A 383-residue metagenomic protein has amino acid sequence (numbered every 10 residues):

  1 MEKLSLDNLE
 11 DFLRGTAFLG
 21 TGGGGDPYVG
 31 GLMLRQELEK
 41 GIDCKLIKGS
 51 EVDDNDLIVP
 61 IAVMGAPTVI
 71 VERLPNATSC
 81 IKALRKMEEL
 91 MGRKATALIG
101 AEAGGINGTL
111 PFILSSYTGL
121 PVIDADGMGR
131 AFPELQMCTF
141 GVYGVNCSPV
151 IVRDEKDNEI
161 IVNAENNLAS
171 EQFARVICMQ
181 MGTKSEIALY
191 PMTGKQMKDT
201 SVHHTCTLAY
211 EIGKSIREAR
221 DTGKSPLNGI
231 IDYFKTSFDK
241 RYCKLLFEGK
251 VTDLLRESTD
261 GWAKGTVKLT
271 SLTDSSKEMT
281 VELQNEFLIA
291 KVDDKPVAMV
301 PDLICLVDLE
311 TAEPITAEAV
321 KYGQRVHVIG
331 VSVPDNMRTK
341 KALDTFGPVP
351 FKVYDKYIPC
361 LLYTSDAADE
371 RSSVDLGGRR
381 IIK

Functional and structural regions predicted by a protein language model:
D26-G30, C80, A101-F112, R130-P133: Short glycine/serine/threonine-rich phosphate/pyrophosphate-binding segments that cradle anionic phosphate groups
V52-K94: Glycine-rich oxoanion-binding loops at beta->alpha junctions
N55-A66, M137-A174: A structural-propensity feature for long, helix-poor, extended segments
Y117-Q136: Short, acidic/small-residue loops that bind anionic groups at enzyme active sites
K156-T200: Conserved anion/nucleotide-ligand pocket segment
A219-G265: Oxyanion-binding "anion nests"
D253-L362: C-terminal non-catalytic interaction/assembly regions of soluble proteins
Y363-A368: Conserved small/polar residues in nucleotide/adenosyl-binding loops
